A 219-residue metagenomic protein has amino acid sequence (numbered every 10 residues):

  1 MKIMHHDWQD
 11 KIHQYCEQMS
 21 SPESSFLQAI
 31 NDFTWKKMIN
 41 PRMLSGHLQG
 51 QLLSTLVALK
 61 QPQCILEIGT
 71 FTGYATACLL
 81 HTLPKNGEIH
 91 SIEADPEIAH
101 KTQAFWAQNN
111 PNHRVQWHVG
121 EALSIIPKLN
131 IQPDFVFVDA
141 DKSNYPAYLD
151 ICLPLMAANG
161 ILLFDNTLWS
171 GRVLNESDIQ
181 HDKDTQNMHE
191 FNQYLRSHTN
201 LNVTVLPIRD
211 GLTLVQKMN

Functional and structural regions predicted by a protein language model:
M1-F135, K142-L163, T167-N219: A short alpha-helical cap/connector motif
